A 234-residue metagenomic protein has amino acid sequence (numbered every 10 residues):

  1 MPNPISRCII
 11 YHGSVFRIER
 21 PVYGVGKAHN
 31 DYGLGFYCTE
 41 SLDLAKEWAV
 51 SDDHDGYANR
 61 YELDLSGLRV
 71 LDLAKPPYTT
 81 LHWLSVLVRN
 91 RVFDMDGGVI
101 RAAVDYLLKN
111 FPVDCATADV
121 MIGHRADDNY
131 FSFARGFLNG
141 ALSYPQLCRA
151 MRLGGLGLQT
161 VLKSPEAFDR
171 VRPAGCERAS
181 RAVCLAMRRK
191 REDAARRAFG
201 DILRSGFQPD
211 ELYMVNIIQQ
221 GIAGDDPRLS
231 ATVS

Functional and structural regions predicted by a protein language model:
M1-D31, G224-P227, V233-S234: ADP-ribose/NAD+-binding catalytic cleft of ART/PARP-like enzymes
P2-S6, D52-H54, L65-S234: Conserved NAD+-utilizing ADP-ribose enzyme module
H12-S14, C38-E40, Y61: Short His-Asn-centered micro-motif
V15-F16, L42, L65-G67: Short, flexible loop/turn elements at secondary-structure junctions
R20-G26, T39, L108, P112: A generic structural signal for ordered alpha-helices
K27-D52: Extended catalytic/binding region for NAD+/ADP-ribose chemistry, centered on the ART fold
D55-N59: A generic structural signal for short beta-strands and their flanking turns/coil linkers
